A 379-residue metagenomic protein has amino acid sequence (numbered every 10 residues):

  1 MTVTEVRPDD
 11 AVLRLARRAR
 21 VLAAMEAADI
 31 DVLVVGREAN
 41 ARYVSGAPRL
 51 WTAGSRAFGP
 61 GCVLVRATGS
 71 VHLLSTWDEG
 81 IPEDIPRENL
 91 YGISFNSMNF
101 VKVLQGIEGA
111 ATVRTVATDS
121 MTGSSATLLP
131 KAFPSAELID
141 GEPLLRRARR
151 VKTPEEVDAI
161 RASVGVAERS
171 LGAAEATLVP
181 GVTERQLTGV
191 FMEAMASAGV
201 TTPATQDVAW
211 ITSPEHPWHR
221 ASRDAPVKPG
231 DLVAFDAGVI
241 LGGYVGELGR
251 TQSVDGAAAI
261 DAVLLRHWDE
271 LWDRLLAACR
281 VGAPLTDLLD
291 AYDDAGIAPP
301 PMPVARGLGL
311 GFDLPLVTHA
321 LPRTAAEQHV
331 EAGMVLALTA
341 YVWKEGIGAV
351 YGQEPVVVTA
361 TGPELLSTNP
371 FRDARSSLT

Functional and structural regions predicted by a protein language model:
M1-T379: Active-site neighborhoods and metal-handling regions in enzymes and metal-associated proteins
